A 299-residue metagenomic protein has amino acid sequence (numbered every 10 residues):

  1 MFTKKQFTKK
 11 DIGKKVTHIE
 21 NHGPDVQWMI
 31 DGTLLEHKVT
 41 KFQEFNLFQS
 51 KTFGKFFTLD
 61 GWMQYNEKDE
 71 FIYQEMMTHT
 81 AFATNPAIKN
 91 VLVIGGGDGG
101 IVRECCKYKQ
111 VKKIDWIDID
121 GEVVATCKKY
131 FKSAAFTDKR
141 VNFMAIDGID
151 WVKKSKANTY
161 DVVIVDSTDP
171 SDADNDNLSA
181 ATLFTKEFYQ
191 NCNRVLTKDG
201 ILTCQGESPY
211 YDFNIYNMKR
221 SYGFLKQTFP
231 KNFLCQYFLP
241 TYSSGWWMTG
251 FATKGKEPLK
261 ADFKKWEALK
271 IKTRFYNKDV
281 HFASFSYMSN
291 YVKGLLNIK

Functional and structural regions predicted by a protein language model:
F2-H18, Y65-C204, Y211-Y222: The AdoMet/dcAdoMet-binding core of the Class I SAM-like
F2-Q49, S244-K299: SAM/dcSAM-binding transferase cores
I30-T33, Q43, G148-D150, F233-F238: Glycine-rich, charged/polar anion/phosphate-binding loops that engage phosphate groups from diverse ligands
F42, F53, K109-K112: Structural/interface elements that position substrates and couple domains in central-metabolism enzymes
G54-D60: Short polybasic amphipathic segments
Q205, F229-P240: Conserved S-adenosyl-L-methionine
F224-Q227: Extracellular glycoside hydrolase catalytic/binding regions
